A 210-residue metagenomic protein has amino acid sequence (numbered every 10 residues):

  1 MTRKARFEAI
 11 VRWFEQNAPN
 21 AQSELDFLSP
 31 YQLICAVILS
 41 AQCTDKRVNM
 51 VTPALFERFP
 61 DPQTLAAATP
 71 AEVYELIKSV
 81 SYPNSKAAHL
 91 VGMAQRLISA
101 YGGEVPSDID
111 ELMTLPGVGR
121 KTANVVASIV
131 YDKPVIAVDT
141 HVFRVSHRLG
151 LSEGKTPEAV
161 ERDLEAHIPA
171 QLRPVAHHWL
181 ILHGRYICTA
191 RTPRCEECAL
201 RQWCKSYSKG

Functional and structural regions predicted by a protein language model:
T2-G210: Catalytic cores of DNA base-excision repair glycosylases
